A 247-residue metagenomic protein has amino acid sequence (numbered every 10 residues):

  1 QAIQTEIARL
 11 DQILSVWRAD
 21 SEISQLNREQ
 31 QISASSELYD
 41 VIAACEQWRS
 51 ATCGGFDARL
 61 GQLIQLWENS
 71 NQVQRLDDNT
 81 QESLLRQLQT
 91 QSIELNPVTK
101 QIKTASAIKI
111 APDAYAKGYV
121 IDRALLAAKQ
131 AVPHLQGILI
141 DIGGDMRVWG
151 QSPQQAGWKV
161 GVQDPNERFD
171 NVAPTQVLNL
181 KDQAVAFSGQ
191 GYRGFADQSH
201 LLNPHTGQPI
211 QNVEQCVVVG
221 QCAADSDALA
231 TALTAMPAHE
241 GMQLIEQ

Functional and structural regions predicted by a protein language model:
Q1-Q247: Mature catalytic core of soluble alpha/beta enzymes
